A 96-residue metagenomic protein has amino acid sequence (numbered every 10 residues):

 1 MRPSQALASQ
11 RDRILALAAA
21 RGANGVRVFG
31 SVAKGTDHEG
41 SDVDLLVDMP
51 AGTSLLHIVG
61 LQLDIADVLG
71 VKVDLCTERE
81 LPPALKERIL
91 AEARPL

Functional and structural regions predicted by a protein language model:
M1-G25, A33-E39, P50-L96: Catalytic core of pol beta-like nucleotidyltransferases
V28: Conserved histidines in hydrophobic membrane contexts and catalytic metal-binding motifs
E39-G40, L45: A short, structured beta-strand/loop element
